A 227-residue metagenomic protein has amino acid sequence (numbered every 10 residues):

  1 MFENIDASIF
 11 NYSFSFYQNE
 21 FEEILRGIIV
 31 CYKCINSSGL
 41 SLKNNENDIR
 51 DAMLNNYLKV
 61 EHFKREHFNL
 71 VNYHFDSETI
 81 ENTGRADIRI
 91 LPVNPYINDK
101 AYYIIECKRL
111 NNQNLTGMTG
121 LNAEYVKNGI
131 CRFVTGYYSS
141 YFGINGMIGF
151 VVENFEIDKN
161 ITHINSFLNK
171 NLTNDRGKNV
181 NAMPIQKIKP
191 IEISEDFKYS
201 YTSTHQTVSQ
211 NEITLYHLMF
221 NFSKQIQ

Functional and structural regions predicted by a protein language model:
M1-K43, N55-K64, T119-A123, G136-G143 (+1 more regions): C-terminal tail/extension regions appended to the core domain(s) of diverse proteins
L42, E46, V71-Y73: Extended, H/D-rich, highly charged conserved domains that either
H67-Y103: Active-site metal-binding core of divalent-cation-utilizing nuclease and nuclease-like domains
I88-I90, Y103-N111, F133: Conserved catalytic cores of phosphodiester-cleaving nucleases, focusing on short active-site segments
L110-F133: Mg2+/Mn2+-dependent nuclease catalytic core
L110-N114, E153-D158: Short acidic, S/G/P-rich loop/turn micro-motifs used as interaction or catalytic elements
I130-C131, Y141-E153: Acidic, metal-ligating active-site segments
